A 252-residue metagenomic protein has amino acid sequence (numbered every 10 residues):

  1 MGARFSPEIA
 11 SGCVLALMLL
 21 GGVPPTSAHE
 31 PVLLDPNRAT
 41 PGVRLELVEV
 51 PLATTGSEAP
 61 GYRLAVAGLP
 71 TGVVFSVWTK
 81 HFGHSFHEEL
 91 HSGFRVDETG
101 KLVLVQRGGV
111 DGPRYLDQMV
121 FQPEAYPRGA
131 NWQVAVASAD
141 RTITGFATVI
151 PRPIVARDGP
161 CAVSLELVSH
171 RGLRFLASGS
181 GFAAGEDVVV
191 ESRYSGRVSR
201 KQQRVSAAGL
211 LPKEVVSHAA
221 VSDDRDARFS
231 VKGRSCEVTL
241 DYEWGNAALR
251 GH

Functional and structural regions predicted by a protein language model:
G2-C13: Bacterial N-terminal signal peptides that target proteins for export
F5, L19-G21, D187-V189: Ubiquitous "structural anchor" signal
S11-G21: Bacterial N-terminal signal peptides
S27-H252: Extracytoplasmic/secretory-pathway segments with low complexity and glycosylation-like composition
